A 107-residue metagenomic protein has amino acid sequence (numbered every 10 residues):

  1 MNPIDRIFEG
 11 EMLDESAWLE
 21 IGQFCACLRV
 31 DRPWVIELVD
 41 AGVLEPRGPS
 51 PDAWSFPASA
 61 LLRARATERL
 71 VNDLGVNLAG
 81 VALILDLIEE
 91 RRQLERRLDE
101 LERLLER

Functional and structural regions predicted by a protein language model:
N2-A26, R32-I36, D40-R107: Arg/Lys-rich, alpha-helical DNA-contact motif
